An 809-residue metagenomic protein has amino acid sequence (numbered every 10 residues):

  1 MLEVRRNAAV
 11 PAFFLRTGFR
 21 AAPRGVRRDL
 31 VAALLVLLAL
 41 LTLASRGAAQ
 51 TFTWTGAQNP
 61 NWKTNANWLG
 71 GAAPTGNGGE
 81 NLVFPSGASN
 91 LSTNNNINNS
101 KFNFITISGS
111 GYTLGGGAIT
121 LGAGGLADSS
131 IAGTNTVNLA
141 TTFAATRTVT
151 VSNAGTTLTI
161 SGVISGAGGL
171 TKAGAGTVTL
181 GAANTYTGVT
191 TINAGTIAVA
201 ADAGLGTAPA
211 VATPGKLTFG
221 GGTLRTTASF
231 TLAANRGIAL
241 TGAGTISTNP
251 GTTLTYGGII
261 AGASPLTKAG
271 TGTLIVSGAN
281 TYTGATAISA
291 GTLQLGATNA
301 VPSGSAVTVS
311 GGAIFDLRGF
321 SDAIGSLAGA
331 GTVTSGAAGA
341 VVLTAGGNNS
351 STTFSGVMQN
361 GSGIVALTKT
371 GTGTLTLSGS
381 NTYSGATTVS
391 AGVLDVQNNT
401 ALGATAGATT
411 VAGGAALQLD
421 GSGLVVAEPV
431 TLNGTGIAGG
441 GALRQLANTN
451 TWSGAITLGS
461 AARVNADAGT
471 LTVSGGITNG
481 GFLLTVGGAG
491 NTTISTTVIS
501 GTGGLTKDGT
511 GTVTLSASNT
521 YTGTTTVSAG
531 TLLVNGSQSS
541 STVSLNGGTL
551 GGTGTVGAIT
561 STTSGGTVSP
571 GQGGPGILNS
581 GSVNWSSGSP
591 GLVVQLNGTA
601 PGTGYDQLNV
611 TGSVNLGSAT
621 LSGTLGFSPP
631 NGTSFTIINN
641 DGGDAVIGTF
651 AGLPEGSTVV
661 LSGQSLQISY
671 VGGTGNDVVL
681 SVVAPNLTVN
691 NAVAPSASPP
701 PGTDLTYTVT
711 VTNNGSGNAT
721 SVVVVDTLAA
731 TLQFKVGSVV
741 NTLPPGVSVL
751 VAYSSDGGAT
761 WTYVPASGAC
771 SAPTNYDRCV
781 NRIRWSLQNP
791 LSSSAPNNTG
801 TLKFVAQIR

Functional and structural regions predicted by a protein language model:
L2-V83, N249, S335-T353, V357 (+2 more regions): Extracellular/surface-exposed low-complexity segments
T51-G70, G76-E80, S129-V211, A239-V309 (+4 more regions): Extracellular repeat-rich scaffold modules on cell surfaces
T51-N65, D128-S129, A345-G347, G441-L446 (+2 more regions): Short beta-strand segments and strand-loop junctions that repeat across beta-rich extracellular domains
Q58-N61, A72-P74, S86-S89, S108-Y112 (+19 more regions): Acidic glycine-/aspartate-rich tracts in secreted/extracellular proteins
P74-A88, V199, D395-V396, V411-D420 (+2 more regions): Glycine-rich repeat segments that build the extracellular carbohydrate-interaction surface of secreted and virion
P85-N103, Y186, P209-T213, G221-I238 (+7 more regions): N-terminal extracellular ligand-recognition/capping segment immediately after the signal peptide
L205, V301-S303, V309, V683-R809: Exported/extracytosolic protein signature
T549-T633: Extracellular beta-strand/loop-rich repeat segments of large surface/secreted proteins
